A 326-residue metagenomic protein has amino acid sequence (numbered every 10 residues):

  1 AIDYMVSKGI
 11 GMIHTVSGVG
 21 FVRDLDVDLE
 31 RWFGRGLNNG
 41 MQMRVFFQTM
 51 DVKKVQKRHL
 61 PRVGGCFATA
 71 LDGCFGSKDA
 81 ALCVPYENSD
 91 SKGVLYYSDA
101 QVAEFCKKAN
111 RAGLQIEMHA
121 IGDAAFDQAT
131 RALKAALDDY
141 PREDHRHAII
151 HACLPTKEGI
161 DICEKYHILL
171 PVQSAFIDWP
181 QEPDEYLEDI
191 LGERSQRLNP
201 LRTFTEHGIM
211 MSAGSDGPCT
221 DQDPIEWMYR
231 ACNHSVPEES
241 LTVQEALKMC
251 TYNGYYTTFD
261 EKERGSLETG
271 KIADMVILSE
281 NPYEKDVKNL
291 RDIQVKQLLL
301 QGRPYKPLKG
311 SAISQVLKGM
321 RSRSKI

Functional and structural regions predicted by a protein language model:
A1-K8, Q101-K107: Internal alpha/beta scaffold segment
G11-M12: Short acidic/polar active-site loop segments enriched in Thr and Asp
T15-D127, R131, I162-L169, S174-A175 (+2 more regions): Metal-coordinating catalytic core of metallo-dependent amide/deamination hydrolases
G36-G65, R146-C153, K157, E188-G208: Phosphate/diphosphate-binding loops
G76, Y305-K306: Short, isolated positions in well-ordered beta-strands
K107-I116, A124-F126, R131-H147, K157 (+3 more regions): His/Asp/Glu-enriched, well-ordered alpha-helical/loop segment that forms or immediately abuts the divalent-metal
N110-A112, R321-I326: C-terminal regulatory/interaction regions
K306-S324: Glycine- and charge-enriched low-complexity intrinsically disordered segments
